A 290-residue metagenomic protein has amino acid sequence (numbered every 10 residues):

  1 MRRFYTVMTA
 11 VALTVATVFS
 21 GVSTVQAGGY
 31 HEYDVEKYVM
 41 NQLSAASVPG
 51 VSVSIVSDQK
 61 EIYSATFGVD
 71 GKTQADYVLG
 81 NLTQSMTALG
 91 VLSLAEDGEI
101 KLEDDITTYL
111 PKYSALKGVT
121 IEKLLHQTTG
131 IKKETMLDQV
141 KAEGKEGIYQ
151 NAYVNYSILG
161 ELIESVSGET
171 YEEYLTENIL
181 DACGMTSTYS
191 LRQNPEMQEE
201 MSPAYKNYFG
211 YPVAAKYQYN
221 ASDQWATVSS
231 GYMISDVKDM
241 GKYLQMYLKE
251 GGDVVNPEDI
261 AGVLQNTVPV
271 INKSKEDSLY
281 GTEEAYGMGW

Functional and structural regions predicted by a protein language model:
M1-T9: Bacterial N-terminal signal peptides that target proteins for export
A10-S20: Bacterial N-terminal signal peptides
V18-Y30: Sec-dependent signal peptide cleavage junction
G29-L79, E99-K101, K133-A142: Short, conserved catalytic-motif segment at the N-terminal edge
V56-D58, D105-Y113: Acidic helix-start/capping segments at beta-turn-to-alpha-helix junctions
G80, S85-L89, Y109, V119-T128: Short, solvent-exposed alpha-helical surface patches in non-cytosolic proteins
S114-W290: Short, surface-exposed loop or secondary-structure junction motifs that flank catalytic or metal-binding residues
